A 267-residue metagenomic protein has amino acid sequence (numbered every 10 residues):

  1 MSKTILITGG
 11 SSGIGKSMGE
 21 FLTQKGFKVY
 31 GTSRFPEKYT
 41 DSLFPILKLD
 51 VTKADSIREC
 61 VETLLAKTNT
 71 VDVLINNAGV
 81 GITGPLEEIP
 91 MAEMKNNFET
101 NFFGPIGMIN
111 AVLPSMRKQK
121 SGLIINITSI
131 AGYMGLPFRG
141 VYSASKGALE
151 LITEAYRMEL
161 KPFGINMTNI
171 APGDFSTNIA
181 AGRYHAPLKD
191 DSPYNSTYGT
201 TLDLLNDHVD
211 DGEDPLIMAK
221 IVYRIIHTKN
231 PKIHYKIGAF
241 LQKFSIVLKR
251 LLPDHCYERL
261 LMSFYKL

Functional and structural regions predicted by a protein language model:
S11, G15, G19: N-terminal Rossmann NAD(P)H-binding glycine-rich loop of SDR-like oxidoreductase domains
L43-D55: Rossmann-fold cofactor-recognition segment
P85-L86, P90-K95: Substrate-binding pocket helix/loop in short-chain dehydrogenase/reductase
I109, S145-A148: Active-site helix of classical SDR
I109-N110, E154: A short, exposed helix-loop element centered on a Lys and neighboring polar residues
S129: Residue(s) in the substrate-gating loop at a strand-loop-helix junction that position the organic substrate next
K161-V209: C-terminal beta-strand-loop-alpha-helix "lid" module of Rossmann-like NAD(P)-dependent dehydrogenases
